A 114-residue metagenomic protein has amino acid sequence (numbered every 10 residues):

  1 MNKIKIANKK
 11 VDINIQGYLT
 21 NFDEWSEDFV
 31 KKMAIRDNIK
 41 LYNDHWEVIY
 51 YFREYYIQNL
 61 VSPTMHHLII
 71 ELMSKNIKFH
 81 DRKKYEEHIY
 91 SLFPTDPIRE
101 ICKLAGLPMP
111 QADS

Functional and structural regions predicted by a protein language model:
N2-I4: Short loop/turn motifs at secondary-structure junctions and domain boundaries
I6-I35: N-terminal first-folded block
I13, H67, M73-S114: Helix-rich interaction surfaces within compact, conserved domain-sized segments that mediate assembly or partner
Y18-E24, N59, N76, H88: A short, ordered amphipathic alpha-helix with a cationic face
D28, M33-F52: Acidic, aromatic-enriched beta-alpha/helix-loop junctions
I49-Y56, M73: Amphipathic alpha-helical segments that form the core helices of the histone-fold
S62-M65: Short, surface-exposed beta-strand/strand-loop-strand elements in extracellular ectodomains
